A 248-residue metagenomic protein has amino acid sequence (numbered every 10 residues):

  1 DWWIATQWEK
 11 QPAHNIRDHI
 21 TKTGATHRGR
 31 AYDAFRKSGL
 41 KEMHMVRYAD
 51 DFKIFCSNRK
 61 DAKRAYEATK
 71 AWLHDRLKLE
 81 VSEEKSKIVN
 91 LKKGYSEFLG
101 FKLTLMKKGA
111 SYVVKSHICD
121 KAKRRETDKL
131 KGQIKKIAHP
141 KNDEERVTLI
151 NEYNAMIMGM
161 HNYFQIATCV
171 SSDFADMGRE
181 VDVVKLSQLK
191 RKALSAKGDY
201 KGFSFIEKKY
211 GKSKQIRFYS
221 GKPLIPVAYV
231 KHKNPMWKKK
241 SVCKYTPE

Functional and structural regions predicted by a protein language model:
D1-E248: Non-catalytic terminal/accessory segments
